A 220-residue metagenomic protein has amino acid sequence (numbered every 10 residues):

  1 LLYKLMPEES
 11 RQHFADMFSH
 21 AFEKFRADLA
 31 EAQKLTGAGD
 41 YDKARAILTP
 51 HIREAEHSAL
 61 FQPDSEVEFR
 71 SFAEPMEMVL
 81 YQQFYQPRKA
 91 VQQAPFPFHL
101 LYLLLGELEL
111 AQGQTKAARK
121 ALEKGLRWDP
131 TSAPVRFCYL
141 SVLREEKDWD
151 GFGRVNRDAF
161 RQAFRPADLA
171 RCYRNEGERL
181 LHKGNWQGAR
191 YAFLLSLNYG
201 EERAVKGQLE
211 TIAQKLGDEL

Functional and structural regions predicted by a protein language model:
L2-R11, F72-V91, K147-V155, G177-G188 (+1 more regions): Alpha-helical linker/edge segments of TPR/alpha-solenoid repeat scaffolds and analogous pre-/post-domain helices
R53, K124-R127, F160-F164, L197-N198: Conserved structural position within tetratricopeptide repeats
E56, F96, P130, F164-A167 (+1 more regions): Short coil turns that delineate tetratricopeptide repeat
F61, L101, V135, L169-C172 (+1 more regions): TPR alpha-solenoid repeat register
